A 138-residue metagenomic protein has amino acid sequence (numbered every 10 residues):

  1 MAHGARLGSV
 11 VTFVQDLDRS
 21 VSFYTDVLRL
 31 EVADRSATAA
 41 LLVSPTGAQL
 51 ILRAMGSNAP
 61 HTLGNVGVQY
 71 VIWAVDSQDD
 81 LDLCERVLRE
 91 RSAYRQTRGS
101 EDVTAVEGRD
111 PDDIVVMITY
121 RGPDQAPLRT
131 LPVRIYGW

Functional and structural regions predicted by a protein language model:
M1, H61-T62, Q96: Short helix-capping and inter-helix turn/linker motifs at the boundaries of alpha-helical repeat units
M1-D18, Y70-V71, Q125-W138: N-terminal beta-strand motif that seeds the catalytic metal site of vicinal oxygen chelate
R6-Q15, H61-V87, D102-I114: Vicinal oxygen chelate
S9-V21, Q49-S57, D82: Short N-terminal helix-initiation segments at or just after the protein's N-terminus
S20-T25, D113: Conserved active-site tyrosine of GNAT-family acetyltransferases
E31-V66, R109, V115-G122: Conserved short beta-strand elements that form part of the metal-binding/catalytic scaffold of enzyme active sites
E85-R86, E90-W138: Vicinal oxygen chelate
